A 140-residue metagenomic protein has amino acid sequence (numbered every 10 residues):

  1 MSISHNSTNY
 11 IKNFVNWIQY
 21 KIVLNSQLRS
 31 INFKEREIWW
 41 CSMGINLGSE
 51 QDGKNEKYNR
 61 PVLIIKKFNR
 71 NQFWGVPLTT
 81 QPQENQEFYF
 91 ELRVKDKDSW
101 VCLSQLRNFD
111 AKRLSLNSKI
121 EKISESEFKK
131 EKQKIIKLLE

Functional and structural regions predicted by a protein language model:
M1-I18, I31, E91-E140: C-terminal terminal-subdomain/extension
I22-R29: Short alpha-helix capping/helix-loop boundary micro-motifs
E35-R36: Loop/turn positions that initiate beta-strands
M43, P77-L78, Q105: Residue-level recognition of conserved beta-strand positions in structured domain cores
G44-S49: Short, charged beta-turn/beta-strand-edge "cap" motif at the junction between a beta-strand and an adjacent loop
Q51-K95: Compact nucleic-acid interaction/catalytic patches
